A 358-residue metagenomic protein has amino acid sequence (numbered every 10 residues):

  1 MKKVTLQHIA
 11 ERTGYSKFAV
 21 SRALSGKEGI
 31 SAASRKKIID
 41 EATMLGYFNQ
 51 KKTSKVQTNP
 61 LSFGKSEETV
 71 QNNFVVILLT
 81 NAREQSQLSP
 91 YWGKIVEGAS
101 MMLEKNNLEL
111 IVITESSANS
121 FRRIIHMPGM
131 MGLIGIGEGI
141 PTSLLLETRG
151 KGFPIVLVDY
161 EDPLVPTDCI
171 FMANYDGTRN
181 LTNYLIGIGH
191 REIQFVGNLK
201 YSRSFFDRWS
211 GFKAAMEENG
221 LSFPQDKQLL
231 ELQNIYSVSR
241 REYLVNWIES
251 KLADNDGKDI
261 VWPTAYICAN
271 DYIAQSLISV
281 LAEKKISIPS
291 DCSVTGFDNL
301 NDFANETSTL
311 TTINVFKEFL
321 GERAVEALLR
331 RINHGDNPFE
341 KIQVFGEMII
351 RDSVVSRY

Functional and structural regions predicted by a protein language model:
M1-G64: N-terminal helix-turn-helix DNA-binding module of bacterial transcription factors
E41, G98-M102, E147, D207-G220 (+1 more regions): Alpha-helical structural signal in soluble globular domains
F63-N183, G187, A253, G257-V261 (+2 more regions): Alpha-helical recognition/docking segments in bacterial nutrient-uptake and carbohydrate-utilization systems
N81-P90, V112-S120, I170-N180, V196-E249 (+4 more regions): Hinge/beta->alpha junction and helix N-cap segments in small-molecule ligand-binding domains
R191-E192, F223-K227, S287-V294: Short acidic capping loops at alpha-helix termini that bridge into adjacent secondary structure
R241, V245-Y358: Flexible loop/turn connectors
